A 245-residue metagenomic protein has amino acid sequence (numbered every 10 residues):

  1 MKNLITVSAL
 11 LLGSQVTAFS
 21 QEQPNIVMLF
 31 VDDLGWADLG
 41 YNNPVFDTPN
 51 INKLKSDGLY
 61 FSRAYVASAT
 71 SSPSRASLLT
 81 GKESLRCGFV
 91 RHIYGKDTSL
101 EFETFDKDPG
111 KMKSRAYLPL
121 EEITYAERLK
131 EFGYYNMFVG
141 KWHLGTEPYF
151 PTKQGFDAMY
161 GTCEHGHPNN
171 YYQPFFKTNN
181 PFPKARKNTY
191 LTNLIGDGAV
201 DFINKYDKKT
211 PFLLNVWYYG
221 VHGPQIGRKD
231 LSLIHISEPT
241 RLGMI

Functional and structural regions predicted by a protein language model:
M1-Q23: Bacterial Sec-dependent N-terminal signal peptides
P24-I26, P211: Alpha/beta-hydrolase fold active-site loops
M28, W36-I123, R128, A158 (+1 more regions): Active-site segment of extracytoplasmic enzymes that catalyze sulfate/phosphate-ester chemistry
M28-F30, N215: Structural cue for short, hydrophobic secondary-structure segments
D33-W36, P181-F182: A short, flexible beta-alpha/helix-coil linker loop
L34-G35, E83-S84, W142-H143, Y219: Catalytic metal-binding/acid-base residues of hydrolase active sites
I93-Y135, W142-S232: Formylglycine-dependent
I234-I245: Single conserved hydrophobic/aromatic residue that forms the stacking wall/gate of nucleotide- or nucleobase-binding
